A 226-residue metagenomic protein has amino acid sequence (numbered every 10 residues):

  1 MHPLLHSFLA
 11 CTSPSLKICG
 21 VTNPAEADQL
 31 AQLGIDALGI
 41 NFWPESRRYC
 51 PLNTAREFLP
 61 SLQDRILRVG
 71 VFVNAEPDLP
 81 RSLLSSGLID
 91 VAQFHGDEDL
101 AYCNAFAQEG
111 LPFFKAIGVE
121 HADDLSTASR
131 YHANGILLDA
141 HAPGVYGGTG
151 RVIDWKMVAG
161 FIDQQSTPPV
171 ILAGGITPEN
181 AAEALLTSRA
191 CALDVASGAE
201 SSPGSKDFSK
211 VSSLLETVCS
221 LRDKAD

Functional and structural regions predicted by a protein language model:
M1-D226: Conserved N-terminal beta1-alpha1 strand-loop-helix module at the mouth
